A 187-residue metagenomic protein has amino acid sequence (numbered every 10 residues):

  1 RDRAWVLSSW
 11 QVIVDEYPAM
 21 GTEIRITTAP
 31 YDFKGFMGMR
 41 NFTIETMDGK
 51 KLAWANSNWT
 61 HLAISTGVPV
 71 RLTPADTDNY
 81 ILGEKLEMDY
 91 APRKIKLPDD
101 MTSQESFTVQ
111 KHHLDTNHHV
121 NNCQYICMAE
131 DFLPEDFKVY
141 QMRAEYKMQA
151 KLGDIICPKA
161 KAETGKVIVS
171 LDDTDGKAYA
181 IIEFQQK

Functional and structural regions predicted by a protein language model:
R1-S9, L52-N58, A63-Y140: Hot-dog-fold acyl-thioester-processing enzymes
S8-V14, I26, Q141-Y146: Short structured motifs
I13-V14, A19-K96, A150-I155, K161-K187: HotDog/MaoC-like acyl-thioester-processing domains
M101, E105-Q186: Acidic/His-leaning functional-site neighborhoods
